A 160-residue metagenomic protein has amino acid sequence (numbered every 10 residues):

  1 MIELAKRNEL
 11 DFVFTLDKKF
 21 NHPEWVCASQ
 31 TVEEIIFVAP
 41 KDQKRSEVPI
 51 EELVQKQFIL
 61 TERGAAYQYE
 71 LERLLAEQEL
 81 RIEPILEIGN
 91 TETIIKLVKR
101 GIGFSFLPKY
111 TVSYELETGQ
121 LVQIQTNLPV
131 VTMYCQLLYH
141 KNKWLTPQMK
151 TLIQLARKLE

Functional and structural regions predicted by a protein language model:
M1-I35, K99-I102, I124: Short beta-strand-centered segments that line the small-molecule binding cleft or hinge of alpha/beta clamshell
I2, K6, I50, I94-I95 (+1 more regions): Short hydrophobic/charged patches on amphipathic alpha-helices used for structural packing and interfaces
L16-E24, R73, E77, E92-L121: A ligand-binding cleft/hinge motif common to bilobed small-molecule-binding domains
D17-K18, K41, K109-T111, N127-L128 (+1 more regions): Short secondary-structure boundary segments
H22-R63: Flexible hinge/capping segments at coil-to-helix
Q57-Q78, L145-M149, I153: Secondary-structure junction motif
R81-N90: Short beta-strand-to-loop elements that line the ligand-binding cleft of bilobed periplasmic-binding protein-like
I124-E160: A late-sequence structural motif
